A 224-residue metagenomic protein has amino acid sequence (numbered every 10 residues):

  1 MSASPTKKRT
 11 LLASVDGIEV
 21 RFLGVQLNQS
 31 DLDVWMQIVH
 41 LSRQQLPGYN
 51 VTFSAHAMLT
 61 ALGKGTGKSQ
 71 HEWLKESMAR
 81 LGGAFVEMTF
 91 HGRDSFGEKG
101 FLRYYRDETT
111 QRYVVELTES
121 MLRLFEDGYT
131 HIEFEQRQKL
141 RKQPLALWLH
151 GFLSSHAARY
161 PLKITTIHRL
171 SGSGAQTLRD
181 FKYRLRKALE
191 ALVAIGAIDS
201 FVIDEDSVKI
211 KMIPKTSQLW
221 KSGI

Functional and structural regions predicted by a protein language model:
M1-I224: Charged, alpha-helix-forming regions
